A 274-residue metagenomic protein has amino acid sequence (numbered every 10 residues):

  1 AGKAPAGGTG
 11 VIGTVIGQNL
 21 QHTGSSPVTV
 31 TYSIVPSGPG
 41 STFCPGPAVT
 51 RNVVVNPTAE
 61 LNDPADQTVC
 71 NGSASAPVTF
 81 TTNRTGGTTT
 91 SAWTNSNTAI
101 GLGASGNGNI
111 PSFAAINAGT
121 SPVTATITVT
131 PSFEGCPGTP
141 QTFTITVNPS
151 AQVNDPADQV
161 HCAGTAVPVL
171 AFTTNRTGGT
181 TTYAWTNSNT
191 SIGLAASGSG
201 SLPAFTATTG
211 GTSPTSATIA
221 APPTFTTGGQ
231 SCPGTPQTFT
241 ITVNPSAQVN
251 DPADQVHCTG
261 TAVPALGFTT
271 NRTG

Functional and structural regions predicted by a protein language model:
A1-G274: Extracellular low-complexity Ser/Thr/Asn/Gly-rich intrinsically disordered segments
